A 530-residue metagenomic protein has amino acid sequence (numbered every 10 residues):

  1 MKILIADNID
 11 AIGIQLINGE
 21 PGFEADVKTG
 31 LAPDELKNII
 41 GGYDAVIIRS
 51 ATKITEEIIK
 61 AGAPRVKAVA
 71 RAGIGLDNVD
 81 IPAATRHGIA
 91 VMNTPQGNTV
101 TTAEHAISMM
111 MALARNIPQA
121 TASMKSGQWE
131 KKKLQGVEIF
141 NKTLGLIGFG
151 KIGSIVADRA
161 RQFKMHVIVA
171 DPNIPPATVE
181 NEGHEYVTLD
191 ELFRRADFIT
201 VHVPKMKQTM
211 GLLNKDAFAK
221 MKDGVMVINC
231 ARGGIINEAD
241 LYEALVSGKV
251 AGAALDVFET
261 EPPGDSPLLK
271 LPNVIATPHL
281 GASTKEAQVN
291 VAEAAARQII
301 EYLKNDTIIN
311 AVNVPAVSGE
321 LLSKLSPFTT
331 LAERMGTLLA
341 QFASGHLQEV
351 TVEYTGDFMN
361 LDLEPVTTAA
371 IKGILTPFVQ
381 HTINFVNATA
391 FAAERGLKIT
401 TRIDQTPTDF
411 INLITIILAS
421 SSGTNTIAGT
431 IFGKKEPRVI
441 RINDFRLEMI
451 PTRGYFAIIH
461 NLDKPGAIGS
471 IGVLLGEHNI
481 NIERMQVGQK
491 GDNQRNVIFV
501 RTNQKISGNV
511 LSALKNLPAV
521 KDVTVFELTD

Functional and structural regions predicted by a protein language model:
M1-Y43, H166, A177: N-terminal glycine-/charge-rich "phosphate-binding" loop or analogous flexible N-terminal tail
D26, A32, D44-T121, G136: Phosphate/diphosphate ligand-binding glycine-rich loop within oxidoreductases
K53-I59, P172-P267: Rossmann-like adenosine-cofactor binding region
H87, T94-T143, I155-D158, Q162-F163 (+3 more regions): Phosphate-binding beta-alpha-beta segment of Rossmann-like dinucleotide-binding domains, i.e., the NAD(P)
H87, V91-M92, K215, G224-F342 (+2 more regions): Rossmann-like dinucleotide-binding domain for NAD(H)/NADP(H)
A103-A122, K142, R161-K164, E293-T307 (+1 more regions): Oxidoreductase and adenylate-handling cofactor-binding alpha/beta cores
F149-G150: Glycine-rich Rossmann-fold phosphate-binding loop(s) that bind the pyrophosphate of adenine dinucleotide cofactors
A316-S318, S323-D530: A conserved regulatory-domain signal marking ACT and ACT-like small-molecule sensing domains and adjacent regulatory
